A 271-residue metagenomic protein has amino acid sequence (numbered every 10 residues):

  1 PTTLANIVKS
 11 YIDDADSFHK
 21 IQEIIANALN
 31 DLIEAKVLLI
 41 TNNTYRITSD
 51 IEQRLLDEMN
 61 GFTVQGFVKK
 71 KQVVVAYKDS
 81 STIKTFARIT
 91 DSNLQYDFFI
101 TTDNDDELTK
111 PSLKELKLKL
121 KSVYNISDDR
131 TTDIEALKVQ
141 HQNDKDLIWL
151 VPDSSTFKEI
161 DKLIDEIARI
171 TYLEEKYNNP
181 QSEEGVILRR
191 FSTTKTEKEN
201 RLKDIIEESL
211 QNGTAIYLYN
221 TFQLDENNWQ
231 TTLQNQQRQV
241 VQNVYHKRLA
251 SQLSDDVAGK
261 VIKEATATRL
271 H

Functional and structural regions predicted by a protein language model:
P1-H271: Extended alpha-helical interface modules used as scaffolds for assembling large macromolecular complexes
